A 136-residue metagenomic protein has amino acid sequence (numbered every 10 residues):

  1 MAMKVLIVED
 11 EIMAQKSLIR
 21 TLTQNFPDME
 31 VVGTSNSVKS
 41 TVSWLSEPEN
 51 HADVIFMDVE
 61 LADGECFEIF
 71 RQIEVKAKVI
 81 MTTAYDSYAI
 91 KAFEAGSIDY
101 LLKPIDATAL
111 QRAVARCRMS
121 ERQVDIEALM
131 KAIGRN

Functional and structural regions predicted by a protein language model:
M1-K4: Non-catalytic signal-transmission and effector/linker regions of two-component phosphorelay proteins
E9: Conserved acidic carboxylate
I12-N36, Q72: Two-component/phosphorelay signaling modules centered on CheY-like receiver
I19, T34-V54: Acidic, metal-coordinating helix/loop segments flanking the phosphotransfer/catalytic sites of two-component signaling
A52-A132: CheY-like receiver
G134-N136: C-terminal output/effector regions of signal-responsive regulators
